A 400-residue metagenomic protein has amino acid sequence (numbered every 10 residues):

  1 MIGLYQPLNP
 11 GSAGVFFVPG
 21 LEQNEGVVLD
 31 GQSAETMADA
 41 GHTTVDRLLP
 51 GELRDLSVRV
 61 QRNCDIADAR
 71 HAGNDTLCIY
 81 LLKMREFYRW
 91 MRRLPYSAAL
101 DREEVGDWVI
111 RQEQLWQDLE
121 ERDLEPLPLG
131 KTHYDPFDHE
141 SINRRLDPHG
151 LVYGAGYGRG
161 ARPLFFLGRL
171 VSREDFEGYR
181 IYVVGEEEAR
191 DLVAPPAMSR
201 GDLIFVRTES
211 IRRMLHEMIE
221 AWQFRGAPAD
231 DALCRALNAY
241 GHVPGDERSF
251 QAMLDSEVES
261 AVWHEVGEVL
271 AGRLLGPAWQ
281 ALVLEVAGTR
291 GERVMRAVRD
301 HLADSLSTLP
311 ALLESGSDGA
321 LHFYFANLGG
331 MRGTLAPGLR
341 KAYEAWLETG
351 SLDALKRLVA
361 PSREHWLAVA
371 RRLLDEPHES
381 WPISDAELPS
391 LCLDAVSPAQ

Functional and structural regions predicted by a protein language model:
Y5-P19: Positively charged N-terminal leader segments that act as targeting/secretion signals
V27-S172, G245, Q400: N-terminal low-structure segments adjacent to metalloprotease catalytic domains across cellular compartments
A98-E104, T308-A399: Long, well-structured alpha-helical subdomains associated with metal-dependent extracellular/ecto-lumenal hydrolases
G168-V193, H242-V243: Short linear interaction motifs
R190-D255: Active-site scaffold of zinc-dependent metalloenzymes
S260-R273: Active-site recognition of the HExxH zinc-binding catalytic motif
G272-R299: Post-HEXXH active-site segment of zinc metalloproteases
R296-L312: An active-site-proximal "capping" alpha-helix that borders the catalytic cofactor pocket
